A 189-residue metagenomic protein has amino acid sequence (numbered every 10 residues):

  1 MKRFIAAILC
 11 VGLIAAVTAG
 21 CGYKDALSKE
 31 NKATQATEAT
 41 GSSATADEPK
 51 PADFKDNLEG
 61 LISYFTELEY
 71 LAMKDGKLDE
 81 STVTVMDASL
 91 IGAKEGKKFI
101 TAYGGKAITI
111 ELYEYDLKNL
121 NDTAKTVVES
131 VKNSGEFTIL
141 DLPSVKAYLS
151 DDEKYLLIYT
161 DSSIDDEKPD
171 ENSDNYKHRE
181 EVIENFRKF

Functional and structural regions predicted by a protein language model:
M1-L9: Positively charged n-region of N-terminal signal peptides that target proteins for export
A16-G20: C-terminal motif of bacterial Sec signal peptides marking the signal peptidase cleavage site
G22-E95, P169-F189: N-terminal "mature-domain start" segment
A46-A52, T109-Y115, Y159-S173: Second-shell loop/turn segments in exported
A93-G104, L142-D151: Short, surface-exposed beta-strand/loop micro-motifs that present aromatic residues
T101-D122: A short acidic-to-branched-hydrophobic micro-motif
G135-F189: A short, solvent-exposed beta-edge/loop patch
